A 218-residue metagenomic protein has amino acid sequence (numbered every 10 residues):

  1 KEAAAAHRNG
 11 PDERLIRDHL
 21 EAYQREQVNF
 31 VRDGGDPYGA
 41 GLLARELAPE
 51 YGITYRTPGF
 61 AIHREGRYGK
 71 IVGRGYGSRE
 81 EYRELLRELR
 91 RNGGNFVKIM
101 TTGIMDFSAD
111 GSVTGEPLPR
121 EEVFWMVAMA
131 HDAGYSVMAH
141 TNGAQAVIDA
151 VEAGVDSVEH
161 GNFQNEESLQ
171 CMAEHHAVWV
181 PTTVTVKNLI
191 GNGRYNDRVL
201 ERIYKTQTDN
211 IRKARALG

Functional and structural regions predicted by a protein language model:
K1, V31-D33, Y55-G59, V97-I99 (+3 more regions): Hydrophobic faces of well-ordered beta-strands that scaffold small-molecule active sites in alpha/beta enzyme cores
K1-A3, I53-V72, V123-F124, N192: N-terminal small/glycine-rich loop or linker at the start of catalytic domains across soluble metabolic enzymes
E2-Y51, R74-K98, A128: Alpha-helical scaffold segments that flank or form the walls of functional sites
Q27-F30, P49-R56, G93-N95, H131-Y135 (+3 more regions): Short, well-ordered coil/turn segments that N-cap beta-strands
P37-G41, H63-E65, G103-S108, N142-I148 (+2 more regions): Active-site environment of divalent metal-dependent phosphoester hydrolases
E46-A61, V113-A139, H176-V184: Alpha-helix-loop-beta-strand connector modules within alpha/beta enzyme cores
Y68, F163-G218: Active-site-adjacent C-terminal substructures of enzyme catalytic domains
G75-A153: Metal-dependent enolase-superfamily TIM-barrel catalytic cores that perform enediolate-based chemistry
